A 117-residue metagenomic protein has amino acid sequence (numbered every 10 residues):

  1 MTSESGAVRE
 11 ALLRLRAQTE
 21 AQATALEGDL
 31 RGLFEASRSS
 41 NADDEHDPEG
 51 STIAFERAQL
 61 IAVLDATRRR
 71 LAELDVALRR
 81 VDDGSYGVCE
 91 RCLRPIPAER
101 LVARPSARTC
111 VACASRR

Functional and structural regions predicted by a protein language model:
M1-D83, A103: Interaction interfaces in information-processing and related assembly proteins
G87-E90, R108: Cys/His-enriched microdomains
R91-C92, A112: Short, cysteine/histidine-rich loop/knuckle motifs that typically chelate Zn2+
I96-P97, S115: Short functional micro-motifs and their immediate structural scaffolds
A98-V102: C-terminal structural segments of small proteins and small subunits
S106-R116: Cysteine-rich micro-motifs
